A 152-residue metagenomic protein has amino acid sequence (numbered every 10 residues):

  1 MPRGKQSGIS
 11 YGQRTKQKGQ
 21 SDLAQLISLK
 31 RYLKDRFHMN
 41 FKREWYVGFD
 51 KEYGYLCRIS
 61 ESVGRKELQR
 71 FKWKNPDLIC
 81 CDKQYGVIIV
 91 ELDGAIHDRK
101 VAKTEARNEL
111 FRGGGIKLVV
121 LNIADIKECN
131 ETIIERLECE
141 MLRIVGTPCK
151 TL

Functional and structural regions predicted by a protein language model:
M1-L152: Nucleic-acid endo/exonuclease domains
